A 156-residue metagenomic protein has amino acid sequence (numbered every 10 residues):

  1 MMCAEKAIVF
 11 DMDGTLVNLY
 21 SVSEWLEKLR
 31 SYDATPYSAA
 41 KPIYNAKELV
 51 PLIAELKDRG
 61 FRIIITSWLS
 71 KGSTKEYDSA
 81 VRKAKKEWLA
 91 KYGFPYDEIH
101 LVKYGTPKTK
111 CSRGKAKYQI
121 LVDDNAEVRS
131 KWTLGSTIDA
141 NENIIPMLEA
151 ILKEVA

Functional and structural regions predicted by a protein language model:
M1-A4, K57-D58, S112-K117: Flexible, charged surface loops at secondary-structure boundaries
M1-E5, K153-A156: Short intrinsically disordered terminal tails
A4, V9-K91, E98: Alpha-helical substrate-recognition element adjacent to the catalytic core
V17-Y20, I63, K71-E76, P107-C111 (+2 more regions): Short catalytic/ligand-binding loop motif for oxyanion handling, primarily in non-cytosolic enzymes, centered on
E48-E55, K110-G114, K131-G135: A short acidic, amphipathic alpha-helical/loop segment
T66, L101-Y104, A140: Conserved beta-strand termini and adjacent loop/short-helix elements that scaffold enzyme active sites in alpha/beta
Y96-Y118: Donor nucleotide-activated moiety binding/catalytic core segment of transferases that use nucleotide-activated donors
K117-A156: Acidic, Mg2+-coordinating phosphoryl-transfer loop and its flanking beta/alpha structural elements, shared across
